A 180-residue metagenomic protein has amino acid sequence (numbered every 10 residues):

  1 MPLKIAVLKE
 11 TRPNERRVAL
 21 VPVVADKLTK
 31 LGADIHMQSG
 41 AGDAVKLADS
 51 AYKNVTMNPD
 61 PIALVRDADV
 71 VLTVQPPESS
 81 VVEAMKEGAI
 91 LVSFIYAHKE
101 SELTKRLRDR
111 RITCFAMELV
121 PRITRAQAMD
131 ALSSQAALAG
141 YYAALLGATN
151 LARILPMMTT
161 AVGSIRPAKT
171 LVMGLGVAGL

Functional and structural regions predicted by a protein language model:
P2, E10, S79-K169: Glycine/serine-rich phosphate-binding loop and adjoining beta1-alpha1 elements at the start of nucleotide-handling
P2-R106, R110: An N-terminal-biased, well-structured beta-alpha scaffold segment characteristic of Rossmann-like dinucleotide-binding
L8, L171-G174: Conserved N-terminal Rossmann-fold NAD(P)-binding element of oxidoreductases
A178: Hydrophobic/small residue at the entry helix of a nucleotide-binding pocket
